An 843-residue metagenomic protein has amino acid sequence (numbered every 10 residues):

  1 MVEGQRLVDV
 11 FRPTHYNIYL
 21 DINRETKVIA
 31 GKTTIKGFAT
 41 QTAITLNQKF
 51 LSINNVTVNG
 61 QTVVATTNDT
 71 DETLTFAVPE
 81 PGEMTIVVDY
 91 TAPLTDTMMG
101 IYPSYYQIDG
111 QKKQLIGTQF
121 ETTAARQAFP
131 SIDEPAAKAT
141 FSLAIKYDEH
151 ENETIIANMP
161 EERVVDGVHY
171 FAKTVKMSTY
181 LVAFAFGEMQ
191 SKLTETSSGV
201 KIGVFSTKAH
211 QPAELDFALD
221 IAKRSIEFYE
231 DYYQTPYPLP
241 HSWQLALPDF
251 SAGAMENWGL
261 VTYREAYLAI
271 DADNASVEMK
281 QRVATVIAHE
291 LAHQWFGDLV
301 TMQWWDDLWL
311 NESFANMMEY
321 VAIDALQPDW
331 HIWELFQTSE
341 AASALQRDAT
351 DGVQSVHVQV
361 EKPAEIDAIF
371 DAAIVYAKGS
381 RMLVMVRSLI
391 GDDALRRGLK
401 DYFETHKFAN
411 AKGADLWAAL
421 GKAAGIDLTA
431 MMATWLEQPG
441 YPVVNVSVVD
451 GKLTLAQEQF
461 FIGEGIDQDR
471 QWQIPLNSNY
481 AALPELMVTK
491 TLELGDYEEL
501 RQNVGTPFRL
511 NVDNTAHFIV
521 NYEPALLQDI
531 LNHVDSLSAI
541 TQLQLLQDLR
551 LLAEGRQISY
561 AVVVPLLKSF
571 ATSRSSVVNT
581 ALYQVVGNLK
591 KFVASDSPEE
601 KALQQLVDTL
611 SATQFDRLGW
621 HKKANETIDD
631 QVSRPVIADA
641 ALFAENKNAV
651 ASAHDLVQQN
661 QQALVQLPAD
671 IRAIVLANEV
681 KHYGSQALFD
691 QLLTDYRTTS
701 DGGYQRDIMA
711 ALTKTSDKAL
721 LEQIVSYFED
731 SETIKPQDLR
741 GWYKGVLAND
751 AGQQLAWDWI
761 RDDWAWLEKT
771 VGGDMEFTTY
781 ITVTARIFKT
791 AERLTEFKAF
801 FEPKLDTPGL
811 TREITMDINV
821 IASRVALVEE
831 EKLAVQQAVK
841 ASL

Functional and structural regions predicted by a protein language model:
M1-P240, A266, D371-A377, R387-D393 (+8 more regions): Acidic/His-enriched low-complexity segments
E25-K27, P135, A252-A254, S700-D701: Short glycine/serine/proline-enriched coil/turn segments at secondary-structure junctions
I53, L115, F171, V204-I466 (+5 more regions): Hydrophobic alpha-helical and helix-loop surface patches within well-folded domains that function as non-catalytic
T57-G60, Q111, T194-G199, V261-T262 (+2 more regions): Short alpha-helical hairpin
M99-G100, I156, L181-A185, L215-F217 (+6 more regions): Short conserved micro-motifs at the rims of enzyme active sites and ligand-binding pockets
P103-Y105, I156-R163, A185-Q190, S276-M279 (+4 more regions): Short intrinsically disordered coil segments
A139, H150, V165-D166, P238-L239 (+5 more regions): Short, well-ordered loop/turn elements at secondary-structure boundaries
A144, I202, A292, Q359-P363 (+2 more regions): Non-catalytic accessory/interaction domains
